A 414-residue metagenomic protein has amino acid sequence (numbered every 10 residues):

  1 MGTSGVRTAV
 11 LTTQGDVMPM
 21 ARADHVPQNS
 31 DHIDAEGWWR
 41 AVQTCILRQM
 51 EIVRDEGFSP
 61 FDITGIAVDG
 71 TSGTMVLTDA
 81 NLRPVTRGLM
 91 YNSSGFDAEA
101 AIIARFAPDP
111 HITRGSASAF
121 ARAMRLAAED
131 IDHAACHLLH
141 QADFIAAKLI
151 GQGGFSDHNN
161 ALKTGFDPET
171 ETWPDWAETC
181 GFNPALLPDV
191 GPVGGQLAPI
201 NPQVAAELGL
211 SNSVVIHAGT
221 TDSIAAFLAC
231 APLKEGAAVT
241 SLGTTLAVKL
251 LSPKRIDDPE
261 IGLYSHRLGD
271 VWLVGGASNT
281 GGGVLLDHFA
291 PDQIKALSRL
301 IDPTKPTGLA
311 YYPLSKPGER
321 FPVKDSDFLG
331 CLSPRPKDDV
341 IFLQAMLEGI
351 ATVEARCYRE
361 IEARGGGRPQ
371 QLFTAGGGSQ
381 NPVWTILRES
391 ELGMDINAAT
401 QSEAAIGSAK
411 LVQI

Functional and structural regions predicted by a protein language model:
M1-R87, A134-H137, A205-A206, L210-A218 (+1 more regions): N-terminal glycine/serine-rich phosphate-binding loop of ATP-dependent small-molecule kinases, especially carbohydrate
G15, I66, S93, L126 (+1 more regions): Residue-level signal for inorganic ion chemistry
P27-N29, P108-A121, A161-F166, A185-G195 (+1 more regions): A glycine-/small-polar-enriched, mobile loop at the entrance of the PLP active site in fold-type I
D34, S93, D222: Short, conserved phosphate/pyrophosphate- and ester-handling motifs at nucleotide-, phospho-/glycolipid
P60-F120: Active-site phosphate-binding/coordination module
A101-T113, M124-H140, A146-G154, K163-T179 (+2 more regions): Active-site core segments that coordinate phosphate-bearing ligands/cofactors across diverse enzyme families
